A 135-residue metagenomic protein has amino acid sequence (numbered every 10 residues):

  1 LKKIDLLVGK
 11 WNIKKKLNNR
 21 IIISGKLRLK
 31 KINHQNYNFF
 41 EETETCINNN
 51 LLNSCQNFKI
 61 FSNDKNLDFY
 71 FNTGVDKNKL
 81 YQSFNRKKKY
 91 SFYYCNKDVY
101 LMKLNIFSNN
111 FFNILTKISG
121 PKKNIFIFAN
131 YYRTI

Functional and structural regions predicted by a protein language model:
K2-I135: Soluble ligand-binding/transfer domains with enclosed cavities or grooves
